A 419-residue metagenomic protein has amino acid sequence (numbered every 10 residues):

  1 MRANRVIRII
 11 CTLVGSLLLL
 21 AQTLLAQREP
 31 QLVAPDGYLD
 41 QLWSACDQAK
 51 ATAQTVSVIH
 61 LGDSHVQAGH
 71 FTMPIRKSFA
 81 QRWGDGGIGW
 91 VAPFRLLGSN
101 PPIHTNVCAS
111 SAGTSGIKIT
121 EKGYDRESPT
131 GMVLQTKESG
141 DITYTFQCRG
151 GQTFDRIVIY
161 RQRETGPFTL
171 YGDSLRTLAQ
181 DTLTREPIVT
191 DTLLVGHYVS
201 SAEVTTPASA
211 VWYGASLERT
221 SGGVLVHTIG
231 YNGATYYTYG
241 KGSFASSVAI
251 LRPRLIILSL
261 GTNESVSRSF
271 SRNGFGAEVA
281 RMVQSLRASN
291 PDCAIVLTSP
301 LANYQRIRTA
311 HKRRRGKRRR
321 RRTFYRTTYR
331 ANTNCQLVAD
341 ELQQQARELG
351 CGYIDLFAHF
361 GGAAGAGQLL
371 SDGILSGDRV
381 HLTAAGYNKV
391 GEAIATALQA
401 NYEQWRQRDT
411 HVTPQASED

Functional and structural regions predicted by a protein language model:
M1-R28, E418-D419: Bacterial Sec-dependent N-terminal signal peptides
Q27-H60, G113-G116, T120-D125, P129-T130: Membrane/wall-proximal cationic-aromatic binding patches
A45-Q48, S246-S247, S285, A397: A generic secondary-structure signal
S57-H60, Q67, F71, S221-R313 (+3 more regions): Conserved, compact domain cores that house catalytic/ligand-binding motifs in diverse enzymes and effector modules
Q67-S174, D181-A277, H381: Conserved SGNH/GDSL esterase-like catalytic core that processes O-acyl groups on lipids and polysaccharides
R82-F94, T298, L356, R406-T410: Surface-exposed patches in mature extracellular/periplasmic domains of secreted proteins
K241, N303-D419: Catalytic His-Asp segment of secreted/periplasmic serine-dependent ester chemistry enzymes
